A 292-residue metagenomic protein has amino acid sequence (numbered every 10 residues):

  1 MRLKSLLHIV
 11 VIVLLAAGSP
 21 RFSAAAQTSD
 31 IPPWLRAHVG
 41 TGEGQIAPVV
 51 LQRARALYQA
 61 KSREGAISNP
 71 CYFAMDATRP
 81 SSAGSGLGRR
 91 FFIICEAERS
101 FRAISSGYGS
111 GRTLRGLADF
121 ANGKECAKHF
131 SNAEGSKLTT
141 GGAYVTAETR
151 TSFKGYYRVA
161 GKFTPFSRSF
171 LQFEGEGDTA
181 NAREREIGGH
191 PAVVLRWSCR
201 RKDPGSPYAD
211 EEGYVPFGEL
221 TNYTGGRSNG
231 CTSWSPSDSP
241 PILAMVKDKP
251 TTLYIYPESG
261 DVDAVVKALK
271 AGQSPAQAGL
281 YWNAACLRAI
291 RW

Functional and structural regions predicted by a protein language model:
M1-L3: N-terminal secretory signal peptides that target proteins for export/translocation
H8-G18: Bacterial N-terminal signal peptides
R21-A26: Sec/Tat signal peptide C-region and signal peptidase I cleavage site
Q27-N229, S237-W292: Cell wall/extracellular polymer interaction/catalysis modules
W234: A conserved hydrophobic position in a structured secondary element of the catalytic/binding core that shapes
